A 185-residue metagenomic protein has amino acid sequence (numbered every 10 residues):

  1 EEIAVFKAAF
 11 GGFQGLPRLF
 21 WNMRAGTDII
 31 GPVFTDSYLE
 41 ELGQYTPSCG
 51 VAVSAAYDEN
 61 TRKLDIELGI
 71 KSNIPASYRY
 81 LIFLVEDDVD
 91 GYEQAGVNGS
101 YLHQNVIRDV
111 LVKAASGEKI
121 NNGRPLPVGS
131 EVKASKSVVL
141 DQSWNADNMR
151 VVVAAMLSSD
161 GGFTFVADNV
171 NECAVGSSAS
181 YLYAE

Functional and structural regions predicted by a protein language model:
E1-Y181: Short, conserved sequence motifs used for protein processing/export or organelle targeting and for catalysis
A184-E185: Surface-exposed, proline-anchored Ser/Thr-rich loop/turn motifs
